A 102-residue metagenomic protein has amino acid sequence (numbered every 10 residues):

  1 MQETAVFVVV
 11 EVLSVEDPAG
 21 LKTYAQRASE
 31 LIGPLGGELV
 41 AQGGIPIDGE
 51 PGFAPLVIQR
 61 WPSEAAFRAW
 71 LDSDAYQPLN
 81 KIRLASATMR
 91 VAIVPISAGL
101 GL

Functional and structural regions predicted by a protein language model:
M1-P55, P62-D72, P95-L102: Short S/T/G/P-rich N-terminal loop/turn motif that feeds into the first structured element of a domain
Q77-A92: C-terminal structural segments of small proteins and small subunits
